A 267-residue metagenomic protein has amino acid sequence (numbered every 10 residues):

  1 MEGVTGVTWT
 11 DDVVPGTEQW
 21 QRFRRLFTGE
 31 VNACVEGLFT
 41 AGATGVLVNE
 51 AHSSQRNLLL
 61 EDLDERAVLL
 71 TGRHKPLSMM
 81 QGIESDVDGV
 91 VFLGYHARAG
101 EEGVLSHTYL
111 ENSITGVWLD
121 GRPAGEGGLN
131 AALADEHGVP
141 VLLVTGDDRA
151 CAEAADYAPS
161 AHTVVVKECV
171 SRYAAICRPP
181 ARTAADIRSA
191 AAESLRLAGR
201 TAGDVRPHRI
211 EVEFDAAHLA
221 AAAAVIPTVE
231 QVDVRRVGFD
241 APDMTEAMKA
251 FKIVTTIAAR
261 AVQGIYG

Functional and structural regions predicted by a protein language model:
M1-E2, A51-H52, L93-A99, D148-A150: Short glycine-enriched loops at secondary-structure junctions
W9, G29-S85: Glycine-rich nucleotide/cofactor/substrate-binding loop typically near the N-terminus or early in the first domain
D11-C34: Short catalytic helix/loop segments, enriched in acidic residues and glycine and frequently bearing histidine
V46, T183, R188-G267: C-terminal accessory domains and tails appended to enzymatic cores
N49-E50, V90-G94, V144-T145, E213: Short beta-strand segments
E65-M80, G116, A161-E168, R172: Acidic, His- and aromatic-enriched active-site or binding-groove loops in soluble protein domains that engage sugars
K75, E111-H137, L143-R149: Active-site glycine-rich loop that binds ribose-phosphate moieties when present
E136-V141, T145-E193: Active-site rim beta-loop-alpha module in soluble metabolic enzymes
